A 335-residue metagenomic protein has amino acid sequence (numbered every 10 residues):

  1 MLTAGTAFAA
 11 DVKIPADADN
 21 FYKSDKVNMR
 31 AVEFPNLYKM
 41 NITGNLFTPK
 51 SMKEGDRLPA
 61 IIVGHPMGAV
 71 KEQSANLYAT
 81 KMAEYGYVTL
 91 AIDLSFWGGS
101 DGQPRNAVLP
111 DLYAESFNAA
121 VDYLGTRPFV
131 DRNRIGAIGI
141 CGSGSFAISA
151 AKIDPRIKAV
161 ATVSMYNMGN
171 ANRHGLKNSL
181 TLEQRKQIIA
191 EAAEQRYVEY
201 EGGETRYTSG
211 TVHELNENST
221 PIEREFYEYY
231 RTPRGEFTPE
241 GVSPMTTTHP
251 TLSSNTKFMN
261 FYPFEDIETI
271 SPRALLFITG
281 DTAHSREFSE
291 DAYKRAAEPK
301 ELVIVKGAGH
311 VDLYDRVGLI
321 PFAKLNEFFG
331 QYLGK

Functional and structural regions predicted by a protein language model:
D11-D56, Y314: N-terminal cap/lid segment of alpha/beta-hydrolase-fold proteins
G68-T80, L94: The serine-hydrolase catalytic nucleophile loop
K81-D101: Conserved alpha/beta-hydrolase
A107-P128: Alpha/beta-hydrolase active-site loop
P128-C141: Alpha/beta-hydrolase fold nucleophile elbow
I148-T232: Alpha/beta-hydrolase-fold enzymes
I270, L276-T279: Short beta-strand/loop motif that positions the catalytic acidic residue of the alpha/beta-hydrolase fold
K306-V311, D315-K335: Catalytic active-site module of serine/aspartate enzymes centered on a nucleophile-bearing elbow/loop
